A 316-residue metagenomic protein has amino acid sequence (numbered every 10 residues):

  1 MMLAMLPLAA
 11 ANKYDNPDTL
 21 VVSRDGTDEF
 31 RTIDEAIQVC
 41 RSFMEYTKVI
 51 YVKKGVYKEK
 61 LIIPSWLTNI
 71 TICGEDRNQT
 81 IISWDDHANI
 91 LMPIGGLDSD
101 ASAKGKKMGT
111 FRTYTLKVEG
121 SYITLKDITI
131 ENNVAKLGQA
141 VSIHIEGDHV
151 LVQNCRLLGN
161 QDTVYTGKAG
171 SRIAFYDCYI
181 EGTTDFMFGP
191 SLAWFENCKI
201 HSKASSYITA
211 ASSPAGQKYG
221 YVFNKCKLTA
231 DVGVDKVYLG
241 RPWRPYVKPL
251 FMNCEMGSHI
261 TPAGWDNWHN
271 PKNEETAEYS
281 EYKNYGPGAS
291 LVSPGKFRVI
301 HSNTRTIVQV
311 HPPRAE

Functional and structural regions predicted by a protein language model:
M1-M5: Bacterial N-terminal signal peptides
L8-A9: Cleavable N-terminal signal peptides
N12-E316: Sequence-level preference for short, compositionally simple segments enriched in small aliphatic or small polar residues
